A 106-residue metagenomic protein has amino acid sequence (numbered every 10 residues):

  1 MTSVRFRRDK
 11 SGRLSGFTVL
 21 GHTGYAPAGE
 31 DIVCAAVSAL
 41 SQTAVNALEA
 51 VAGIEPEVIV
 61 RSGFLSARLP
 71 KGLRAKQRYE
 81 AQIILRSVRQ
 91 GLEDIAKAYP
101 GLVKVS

Functional and structural regions predicted by a protein language model:
M1-I32, Q42, N46-S106: N-terminal intrinsically disordered, cationic/polar leader segments that include organellar targeting peptides
V33-V37: Short, conserved glycine- and acidic-residue-centered signature motifs in active-site or ligand-binding loops
